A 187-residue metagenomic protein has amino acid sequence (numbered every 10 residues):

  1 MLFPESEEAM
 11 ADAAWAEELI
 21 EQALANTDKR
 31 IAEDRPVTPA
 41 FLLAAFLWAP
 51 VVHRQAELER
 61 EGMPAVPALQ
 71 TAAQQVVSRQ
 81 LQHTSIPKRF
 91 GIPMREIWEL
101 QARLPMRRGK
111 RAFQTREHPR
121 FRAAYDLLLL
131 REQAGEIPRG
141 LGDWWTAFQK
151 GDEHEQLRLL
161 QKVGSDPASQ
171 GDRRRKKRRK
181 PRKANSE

Functional and structural regions predicted by a protein language model:
M1-E187: Catalytic cores of the polymerase beta-like nucleotidyltransferase superfamily and closely associated nucleotide
